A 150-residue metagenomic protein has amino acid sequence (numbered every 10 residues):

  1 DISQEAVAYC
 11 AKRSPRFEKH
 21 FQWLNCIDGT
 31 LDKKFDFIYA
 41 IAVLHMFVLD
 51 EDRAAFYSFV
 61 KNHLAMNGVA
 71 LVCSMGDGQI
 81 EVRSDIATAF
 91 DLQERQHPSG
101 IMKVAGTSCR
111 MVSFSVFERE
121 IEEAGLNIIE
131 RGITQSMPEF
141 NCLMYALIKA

Functional and structural regions predicted by a protein language model:
D1-L31, V69-A150: Class I (Rossmann-like) S-adenosyl-L-methionine-dependent methyltransferase catalytic domain, capturing the SAM-binding
Y39-A42: A conserved beta-strand element that flanks and buttresses the S-adenosyl-L-methionine
M46-L49: A short His-aromatic
E51-R53, V82: Short, flexible/disordered intra-domain loops and linkers
A54-M66: A short glycine-rich, Lys/Arg-flanked "PGG" loop and its adjoining helix->strand segment in the class I
